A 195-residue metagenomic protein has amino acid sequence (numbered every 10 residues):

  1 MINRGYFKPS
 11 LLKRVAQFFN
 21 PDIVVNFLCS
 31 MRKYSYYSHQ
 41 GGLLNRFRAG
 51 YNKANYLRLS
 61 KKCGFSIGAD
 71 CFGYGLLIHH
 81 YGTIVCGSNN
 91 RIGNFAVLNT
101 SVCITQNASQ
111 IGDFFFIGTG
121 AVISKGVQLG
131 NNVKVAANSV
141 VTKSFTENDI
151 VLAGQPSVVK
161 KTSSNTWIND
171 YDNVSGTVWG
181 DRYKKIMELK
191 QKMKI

Functional and structural regions predicted by a protein language model:
M1-C63, S164-I195: Terminal amphipathic alpha-helical/low-complexity segments used for targeting or macromolecular assembly
K62-D70: Charged/polar, low-hydrophobicity segments characteristic of intrinsically disordered regions and flexible loops
A69, Y74-G75, H79-S88, G93-N94 (+9 more regions): Left-handed beta-helix
I111-G112, G118-T119, A136-A137, V158 (+2 more regions): A broadly tuned "polar low-complexity/structure-edge" signature
N148-D170: Conserved beta-strand-loop-alpha-helix hinge in the C-terminal portion of ABC ATPase nucleotide-binding domains
